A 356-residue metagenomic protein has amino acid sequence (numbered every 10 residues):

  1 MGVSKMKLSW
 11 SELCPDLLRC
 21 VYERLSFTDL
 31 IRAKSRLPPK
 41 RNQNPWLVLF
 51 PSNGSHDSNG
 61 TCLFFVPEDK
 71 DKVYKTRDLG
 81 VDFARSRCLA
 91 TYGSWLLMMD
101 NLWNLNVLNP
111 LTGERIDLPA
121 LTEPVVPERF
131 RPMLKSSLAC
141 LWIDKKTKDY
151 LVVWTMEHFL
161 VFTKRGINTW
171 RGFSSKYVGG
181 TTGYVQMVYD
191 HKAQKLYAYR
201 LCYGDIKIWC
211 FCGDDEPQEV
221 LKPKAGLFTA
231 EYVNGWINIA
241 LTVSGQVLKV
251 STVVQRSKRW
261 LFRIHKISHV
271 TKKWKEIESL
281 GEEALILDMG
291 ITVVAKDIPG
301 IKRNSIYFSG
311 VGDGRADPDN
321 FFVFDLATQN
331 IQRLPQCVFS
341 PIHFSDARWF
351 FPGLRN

Functional and structural regions predicted by a protein language model:
M1-E12: CRL adaptor-proximal regions
P15, E23, L30-Q43, V66 (+1 more regions): Short helix-loop-helix/strand-helix junction enriched in hydrophobic and basic residues
L30, P38-G60, G80-S94: Beta-strand-rich domains and repeat architectures in extracellular enzymes and scaffolds, especially beta-propellers
S55-N59, T155, R256-W260, G314-P318: Short, solvent-exposed loop/turn segments at conserved positions within beta-propeller repeat blades
T61-D69, V161, R165, R259-K272 (+1 more regions): Beta-propeller blade signature
F64-D82: A short helix->beta-strand "capping" segment at the edge of beta-propeller domains
D78-S257, F262: A sequence/structural signal of beta-propeller blade repeats
R131-S136, W142, R263, T271-D317 (+3 more regions): A surface-exposed beta-alpha-beta supersecondary segment
